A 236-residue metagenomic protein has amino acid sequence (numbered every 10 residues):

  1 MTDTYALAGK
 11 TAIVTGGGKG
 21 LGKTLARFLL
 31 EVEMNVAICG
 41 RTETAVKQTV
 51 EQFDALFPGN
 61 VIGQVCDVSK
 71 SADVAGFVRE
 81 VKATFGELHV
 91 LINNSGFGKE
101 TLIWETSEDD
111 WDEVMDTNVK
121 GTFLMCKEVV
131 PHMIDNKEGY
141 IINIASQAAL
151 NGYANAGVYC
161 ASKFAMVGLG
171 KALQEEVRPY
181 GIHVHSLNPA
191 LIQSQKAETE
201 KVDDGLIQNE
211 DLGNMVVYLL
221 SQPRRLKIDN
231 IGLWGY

Functional and structural regions predicted by a protein language model:
T11, G18-K19: Conserved glycine-rich cofactor-binding loop
M34-Q48: Conserved glycine-rich Rossmann-like NAD(P)H-binding loop of the short-chain dehydrogenase/reductase
E43-T44, V65-G76, E108: The beta1-alpha1 cofactor-binding region of Rossmann-like NAD(H)/NADP(H)-dependent oxidoreductases
L102-I103, D110-D112: Substrate-binding pocket helix/loop in short-chain dehydrogenase/reductase
C126, S162: Active-site helix of classical SDR
S146: Residue(s) in the substrate-gating loop at a strand-loop-helix junction that position the organic substrate next
P179-I182, S186-L187, K201-Y236: C-terminal helical subdomain
